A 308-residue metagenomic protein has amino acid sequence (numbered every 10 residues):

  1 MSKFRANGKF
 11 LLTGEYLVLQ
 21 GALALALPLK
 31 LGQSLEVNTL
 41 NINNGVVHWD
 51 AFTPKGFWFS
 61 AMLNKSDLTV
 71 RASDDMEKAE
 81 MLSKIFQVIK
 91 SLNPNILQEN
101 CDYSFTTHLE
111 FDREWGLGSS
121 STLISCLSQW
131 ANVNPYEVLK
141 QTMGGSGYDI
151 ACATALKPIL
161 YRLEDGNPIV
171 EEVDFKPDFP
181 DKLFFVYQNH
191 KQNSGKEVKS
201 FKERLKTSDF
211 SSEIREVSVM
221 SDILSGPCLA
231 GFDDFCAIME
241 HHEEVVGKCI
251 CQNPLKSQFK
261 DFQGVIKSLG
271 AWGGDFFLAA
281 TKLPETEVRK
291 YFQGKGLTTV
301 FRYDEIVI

Functional and structural regions predicted by a protein language model:
S2-N7, V18, L27, S34-E99 (+4 more regions): C-terminal nucleotide
E15: Active-site loop/lid in soluble adenylation, ligation, and acyl-transfer enzymes
L109-R113: Acidic, glycine-rich active-site loops and adjacent beta-strand->loop/helix elements that engage anionic groups
E114-Y136: DPxDG-like acidic metal-binding loop motif
S121, D275-F277: Glycine-rich phosphate-binding loop of ATP-grasp-fold ATP-dependent ligases
